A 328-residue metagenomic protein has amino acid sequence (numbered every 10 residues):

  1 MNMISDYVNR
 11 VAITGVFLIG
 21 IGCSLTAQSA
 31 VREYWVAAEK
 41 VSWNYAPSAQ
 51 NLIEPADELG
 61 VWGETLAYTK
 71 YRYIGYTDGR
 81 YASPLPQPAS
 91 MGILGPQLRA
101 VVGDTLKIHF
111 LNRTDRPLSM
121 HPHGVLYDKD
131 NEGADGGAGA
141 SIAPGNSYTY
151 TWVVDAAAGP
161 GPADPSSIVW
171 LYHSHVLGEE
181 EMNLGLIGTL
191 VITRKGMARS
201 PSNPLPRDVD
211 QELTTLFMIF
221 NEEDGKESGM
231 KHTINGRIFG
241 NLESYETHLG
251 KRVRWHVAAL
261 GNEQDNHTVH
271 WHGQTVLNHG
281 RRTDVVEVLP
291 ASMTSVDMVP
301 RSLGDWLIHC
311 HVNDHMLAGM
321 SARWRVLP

Functional and structural regions predicted by a protein language model:
N2-T14: Bacterial N-terminal signal peptides that target proteins for export
A12-C23: Bacterial N-terminal signal peptides
L25-L118, P122-S141, G225-V253, W324-P328: N-terminal, post-signal-peptide metal-ligating segments of extracellular/periplasmic oxidoreductases, dominated by
E39, V191-T214, M218: Long, low-complexity ectodomains and other extracytoplasmic segments of secretory-pathway proteins
H109-S119, V125-K129, G133-S200, V286-P328: Extracellular/periplasmic metallocenter environments
R207-Q274: Surface-exposed interaction/gating patches
T233-L242, H279-R282, A291-M293: Active-site-adjacent structural elements in folded domains
G261, T268-H279, E287, D314-M316 (+1 more regions): Active/binding-pocket-proximal capping segment
